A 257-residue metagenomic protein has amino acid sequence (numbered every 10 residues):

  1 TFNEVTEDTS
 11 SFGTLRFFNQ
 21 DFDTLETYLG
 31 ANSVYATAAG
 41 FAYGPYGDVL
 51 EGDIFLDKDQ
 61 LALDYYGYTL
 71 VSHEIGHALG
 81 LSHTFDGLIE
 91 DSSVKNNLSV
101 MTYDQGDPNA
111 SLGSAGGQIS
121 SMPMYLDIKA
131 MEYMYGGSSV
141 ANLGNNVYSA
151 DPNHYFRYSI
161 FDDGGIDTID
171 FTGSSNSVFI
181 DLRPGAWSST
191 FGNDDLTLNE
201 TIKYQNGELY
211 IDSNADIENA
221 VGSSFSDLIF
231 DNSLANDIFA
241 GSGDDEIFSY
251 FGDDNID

Functional and structural regions predicted by a protein language model:
T1-L112, G165-T168, T172-K203: Metzincin-family zinc-dependent endopeptidase catalytic domain
A62-L70, Q118-L126, G207, I211: Soluble non-cytosolic domains of exported or imported proteins
Y68, V94, M124, N153 (+5 more regions): Active-site-proximal structural scaffolding
H73, M131, I217: Divalent metal-coordination and catalytic microenvironments
S93-D167, T172-V178, G185: Metalloprotease/metallohydrolase-associated module, dominated by Zn2+-dependent proteases
Y148, I160, I169, I180 (+5 more regions): Hydrophobic "rung" positions of tandem beta-strand repeat architectures that form parallel beta-solenoids
G164, G173-S175, P184, V221-S226 (+3 more regions): Extracellular, beta-strand-rich repeat scaffolds characterized by small/acidic residue-biased motifs
Q205-N219: Signature of short aromatic-glycine-proline-rich micro-motifs recurring in repeat-based ectodomains
